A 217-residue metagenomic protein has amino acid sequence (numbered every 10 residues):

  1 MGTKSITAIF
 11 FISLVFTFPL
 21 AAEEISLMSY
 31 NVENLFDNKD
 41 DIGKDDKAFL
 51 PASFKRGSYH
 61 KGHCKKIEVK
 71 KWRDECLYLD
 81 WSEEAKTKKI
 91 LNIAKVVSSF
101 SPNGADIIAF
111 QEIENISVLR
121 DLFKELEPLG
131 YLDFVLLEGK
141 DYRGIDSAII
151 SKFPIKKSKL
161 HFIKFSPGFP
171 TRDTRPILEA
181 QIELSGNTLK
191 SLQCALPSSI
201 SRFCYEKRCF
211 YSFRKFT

Functional and structural regions predicted by a protein language model:
M1-A8: Bacterial N-terminal signal peptides that target proteins for export
A8-T17: Bacterial N-terminal signal peptides
T17-F18, S151: Short linear Ser/Thr-Pro motifs
F18-P19, G130, R208: Short, flexible coil/linker elements and helix-boundary hinge sites characteristic of intrinsically disordered
L20-E125, L136-Y142: N-terminal, active-site-proximal structural segment of metallo-dependent hydrolase catalytic domains
A22-E68, K152-T217: Active-site regions of metal-assisted phosphoester/phosphodiester hydrolases, unifying DNase/endonuclease modules
I116-A180: Active-site-adjacent helix-turn-beta-strand microarchitecture at beta-sheet edges that either contains or buttresses
